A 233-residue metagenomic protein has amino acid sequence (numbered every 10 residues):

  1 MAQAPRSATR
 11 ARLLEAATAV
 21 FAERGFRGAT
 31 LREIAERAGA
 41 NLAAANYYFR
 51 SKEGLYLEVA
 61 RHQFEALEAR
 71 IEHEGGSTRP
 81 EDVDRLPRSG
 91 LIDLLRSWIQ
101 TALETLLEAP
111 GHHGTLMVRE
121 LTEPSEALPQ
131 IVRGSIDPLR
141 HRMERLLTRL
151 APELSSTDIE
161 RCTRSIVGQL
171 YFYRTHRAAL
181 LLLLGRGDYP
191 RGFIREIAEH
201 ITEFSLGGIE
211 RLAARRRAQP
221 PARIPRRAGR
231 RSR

Functional and structural regions predicted by a protein language model:
M1-A8, I71, G75-R79, A214-R233: N-terminal intrinsically disordered/low-complexity leader segments
R12, V20, R24-G54, E58-V59: Helix-turn-helix
L57-Q63, R70: Alpha-helical DNA-contacting segments of helix-turn-helix folds
E72-G111, C162-I166: Hydrophobic alpha-helical connector segments
D93, S125-A151, E196-E203: Amphipathic alpha-helical packing segments from all-alpha helical-bundle domains
A102, L116-L121, T163-L170, I201 (+1 more regions): Short alpha-helical scaffolding segments that buttress acidic/His motifs in well-ordered protein cores
L107-R133, R177-L183: Amphipathic alpha-helical segments used for helix-helix packing
I136-C162, L183, G187, I209-R216: Hydrophobic alpha-helical bundle segments that form small-molecule/ligand-binding pockets
